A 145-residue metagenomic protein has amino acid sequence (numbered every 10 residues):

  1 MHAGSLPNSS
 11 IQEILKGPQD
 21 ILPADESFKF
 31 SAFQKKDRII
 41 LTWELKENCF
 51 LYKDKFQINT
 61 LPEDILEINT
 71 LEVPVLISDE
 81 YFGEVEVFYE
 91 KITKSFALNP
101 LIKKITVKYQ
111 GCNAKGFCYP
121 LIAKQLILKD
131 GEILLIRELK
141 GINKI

Functional and structural regions predicted by a protein language model:
M1-I145: Structural recognition of alpha-helix starts/caps
